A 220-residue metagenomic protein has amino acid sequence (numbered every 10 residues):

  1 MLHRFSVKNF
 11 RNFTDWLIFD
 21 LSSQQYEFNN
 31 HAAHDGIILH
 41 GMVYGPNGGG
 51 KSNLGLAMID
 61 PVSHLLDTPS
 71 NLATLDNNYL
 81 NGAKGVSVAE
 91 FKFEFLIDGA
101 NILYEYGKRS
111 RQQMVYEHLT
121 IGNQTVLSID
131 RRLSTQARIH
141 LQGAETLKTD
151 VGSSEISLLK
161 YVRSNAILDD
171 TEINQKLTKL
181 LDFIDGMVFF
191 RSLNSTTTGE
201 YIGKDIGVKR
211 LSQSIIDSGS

Functional and structural regions predicted by a protein language model:
M1-I59: Pre-Walker A-like glycine/lysine-rich segment at the N-terminus of P-loop NTPase domains
R4, T68-S220: Phosphate-coordinating catalytic segments in nucleotide- and nucleic-acid-processing enzymes
